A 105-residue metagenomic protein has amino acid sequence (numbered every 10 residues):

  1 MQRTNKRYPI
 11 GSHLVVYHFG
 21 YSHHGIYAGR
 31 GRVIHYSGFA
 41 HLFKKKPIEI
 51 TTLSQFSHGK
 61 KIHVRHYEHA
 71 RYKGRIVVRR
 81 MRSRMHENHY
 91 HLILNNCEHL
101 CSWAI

Functional and structural regions predicted by a protein language model:
M1-I105: Cysteine-nucleophile amide-bond enzymes
